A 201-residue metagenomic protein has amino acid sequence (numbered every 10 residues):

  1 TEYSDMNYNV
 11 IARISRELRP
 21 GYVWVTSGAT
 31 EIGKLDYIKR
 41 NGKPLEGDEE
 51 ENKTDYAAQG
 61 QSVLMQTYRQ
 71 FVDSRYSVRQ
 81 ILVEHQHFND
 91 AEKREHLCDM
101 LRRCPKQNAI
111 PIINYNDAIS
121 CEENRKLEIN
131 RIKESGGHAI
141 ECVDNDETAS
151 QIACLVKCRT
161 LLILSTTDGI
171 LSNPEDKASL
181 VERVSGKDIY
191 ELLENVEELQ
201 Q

Functional and structural regions predicted by a protein language model:
T1-Q201: Nucleotide/pyrophosphate-binding catalytic subdomain
